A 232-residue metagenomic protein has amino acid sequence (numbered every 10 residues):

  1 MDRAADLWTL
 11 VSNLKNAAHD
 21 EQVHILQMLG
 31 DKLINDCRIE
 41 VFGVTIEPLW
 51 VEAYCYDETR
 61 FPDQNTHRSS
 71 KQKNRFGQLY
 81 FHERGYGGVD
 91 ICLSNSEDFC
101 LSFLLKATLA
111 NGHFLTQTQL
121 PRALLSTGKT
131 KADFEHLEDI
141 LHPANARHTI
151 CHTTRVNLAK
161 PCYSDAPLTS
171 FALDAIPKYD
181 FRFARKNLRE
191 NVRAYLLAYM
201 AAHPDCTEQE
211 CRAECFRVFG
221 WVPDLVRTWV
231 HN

Functional and structural regions predicted by a protein language model:
M1-E190: A cross-family signal for N-terminal binding/gating loops and helix N-caps that shape access to the active site
L188-N232: Basic, alpha-helical nucleic-acid-binding regions used in initiation and control of genome expression
